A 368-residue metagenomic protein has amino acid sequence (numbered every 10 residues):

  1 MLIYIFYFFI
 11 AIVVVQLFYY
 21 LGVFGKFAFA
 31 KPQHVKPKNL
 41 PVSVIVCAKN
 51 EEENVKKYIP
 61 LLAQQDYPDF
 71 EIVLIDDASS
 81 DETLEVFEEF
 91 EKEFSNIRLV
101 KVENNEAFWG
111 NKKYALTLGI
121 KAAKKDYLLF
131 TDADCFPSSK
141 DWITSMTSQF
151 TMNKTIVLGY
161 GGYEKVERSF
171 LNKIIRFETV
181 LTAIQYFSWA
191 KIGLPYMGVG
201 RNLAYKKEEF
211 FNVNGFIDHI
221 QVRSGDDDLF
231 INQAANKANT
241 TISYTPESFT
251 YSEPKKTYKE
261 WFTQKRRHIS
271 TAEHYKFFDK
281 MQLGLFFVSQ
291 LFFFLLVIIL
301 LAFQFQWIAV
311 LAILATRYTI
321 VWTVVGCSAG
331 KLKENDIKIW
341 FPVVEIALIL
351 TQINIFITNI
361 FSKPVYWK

Functional and structural regions predicted by a protein language model:
M1-P37, V325: N-terminal membrane-anchoring/stem segments of glycan-assembly enzymes
L40-S43, E71: Cell-envelope/extracellular polymer assembly enzymes that use nucleotide-activated donors
P60-D69: Short, acidic, metal-binding catalytic loop of nucleotide-sugar glycosyltransferases
P68, D76-V86, N104, C135-F136: A conserved acidic beta->alpha catalytic loop
E82, D132-S148: Acidic donor-binding/catalytic loop of UDP-sugar-dependent glycosyltransferases, especially processive GT2
L128: Short aromatic/hydrophobic "clamp" motif used to bind/position activated sugar donors
F150, I156-T182, E208-F211, G215-K280: Catalytic donor/gating beta->alpha subdomain of glycosyltransferases that bind UDP-sugars
F286-P364: Membrane-embedded multi-pass helical conduit in multi-pass membrane proteins, especially envelope-biosynthetic
